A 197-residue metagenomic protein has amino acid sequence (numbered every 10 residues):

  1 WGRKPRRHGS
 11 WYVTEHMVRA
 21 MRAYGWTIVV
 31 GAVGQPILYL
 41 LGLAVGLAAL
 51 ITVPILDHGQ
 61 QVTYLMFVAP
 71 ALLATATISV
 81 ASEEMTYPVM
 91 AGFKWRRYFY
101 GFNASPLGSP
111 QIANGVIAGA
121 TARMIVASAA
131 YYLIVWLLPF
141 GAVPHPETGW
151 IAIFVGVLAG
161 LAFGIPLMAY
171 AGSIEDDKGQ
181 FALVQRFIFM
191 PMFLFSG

Functional and structural regions predicted by a protein language model:
W1-G197: Hydrophobic transmembrane alpha-helices and immediately adjacent juxtamembrane helices of multi-pass inner-membrane
